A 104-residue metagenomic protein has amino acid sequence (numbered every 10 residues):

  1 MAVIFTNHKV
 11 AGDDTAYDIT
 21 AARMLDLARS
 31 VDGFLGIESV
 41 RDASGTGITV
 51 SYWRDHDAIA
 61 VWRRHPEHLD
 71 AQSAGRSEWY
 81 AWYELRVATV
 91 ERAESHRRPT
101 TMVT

Functional and structural regions predicted by a protein language model:
M1-G47, H56-R64, Y80-T104: Short S/T/G/P-rich N-terminal loop/turn motif that feeds into the first structured element of a domain
S73-G75, W79-A81: Short arginine-rich
